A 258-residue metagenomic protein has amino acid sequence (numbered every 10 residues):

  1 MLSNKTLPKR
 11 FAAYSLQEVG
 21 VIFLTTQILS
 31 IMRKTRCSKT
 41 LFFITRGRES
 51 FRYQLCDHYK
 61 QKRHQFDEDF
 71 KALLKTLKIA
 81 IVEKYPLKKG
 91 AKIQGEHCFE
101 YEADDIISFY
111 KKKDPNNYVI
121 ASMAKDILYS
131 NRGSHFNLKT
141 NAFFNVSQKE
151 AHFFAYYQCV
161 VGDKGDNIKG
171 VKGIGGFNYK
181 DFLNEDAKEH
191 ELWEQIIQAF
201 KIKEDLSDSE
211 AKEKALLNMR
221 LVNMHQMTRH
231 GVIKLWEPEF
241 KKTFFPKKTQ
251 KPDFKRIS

Functional and structural regions predicted by a protein language model:
M1-C56: Non-catalytic, usually N-terminal nucleic-acid engagement modules in DNA/RNA processing proteins
K5-A12, T249-S258: N-terminal intrinsically disordered, low-complexity tails enriched in polar/charged
L7-P8, C56-H58, R132-N137: Short, glycine/charged-enriched secondary-structure capping and boundary segments
C37, K62-T243, P252-I257: Extended two-metal-dependent nuclease catalytic cores across DNA- and RNA-processing enzymes
F245-K247: Short alpha-helical interface elements
